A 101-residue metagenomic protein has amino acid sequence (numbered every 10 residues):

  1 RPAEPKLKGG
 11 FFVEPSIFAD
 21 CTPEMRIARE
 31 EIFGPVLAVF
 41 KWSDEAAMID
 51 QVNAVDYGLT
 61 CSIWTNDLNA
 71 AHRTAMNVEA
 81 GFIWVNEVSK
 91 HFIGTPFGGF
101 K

Functional and structural regions predicted by a protein language model:
R1-A3: Short secondary-structure junctions
P5, F12-K101: Conserved C-terminal structural/oligomerization subdomain of aldehyde/semialdehyde dehydrogenase
